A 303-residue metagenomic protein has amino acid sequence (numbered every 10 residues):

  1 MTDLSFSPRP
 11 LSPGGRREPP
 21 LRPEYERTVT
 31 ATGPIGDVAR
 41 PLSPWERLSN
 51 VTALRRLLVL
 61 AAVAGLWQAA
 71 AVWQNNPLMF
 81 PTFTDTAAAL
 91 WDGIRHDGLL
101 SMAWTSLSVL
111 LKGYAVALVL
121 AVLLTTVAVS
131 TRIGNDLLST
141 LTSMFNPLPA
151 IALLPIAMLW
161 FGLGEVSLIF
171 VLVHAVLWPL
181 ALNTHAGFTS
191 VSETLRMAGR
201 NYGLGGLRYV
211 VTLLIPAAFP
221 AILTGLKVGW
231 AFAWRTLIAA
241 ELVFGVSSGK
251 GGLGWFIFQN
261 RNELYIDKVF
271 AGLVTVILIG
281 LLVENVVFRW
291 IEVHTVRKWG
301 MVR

Functional and structural regions predicted by a protein language model:
M1-A61, N285-R303: Transmembrane alpha-helical segments of polytopic membrane transport and secretion proteins
P41-S49, V72-V116, W255: Periplasmic/extracellular loop-to-transmembrane helix junction in inner-membrane transport proteins
K112-T142: Transmembrane-helix boundary motif in ABC transporter permease subunits
R132, T189, I266, F270-R303: C-terminal transmembrane helix and the adjacent membrane-cytosol boundary/short C-terminal tail of inner/organellar
S143-P179, A186-G187: Generic hydrophobic transmembrane alpha-helix motif, especially the helices
L159, L237-I266, F270, T275 (+1 more regions): Glycine-rich helix-loop "coupling/hinge" segments at transmembrane-helix boundaries in multipass transporters
F170, H174, L207-A240, A271 (+1 more regions): Transmembrane alpha-helices
N183-G225: Short cytoplasmic-facing helical segments at TM-TM junctions of multi-pass membrane proteins
